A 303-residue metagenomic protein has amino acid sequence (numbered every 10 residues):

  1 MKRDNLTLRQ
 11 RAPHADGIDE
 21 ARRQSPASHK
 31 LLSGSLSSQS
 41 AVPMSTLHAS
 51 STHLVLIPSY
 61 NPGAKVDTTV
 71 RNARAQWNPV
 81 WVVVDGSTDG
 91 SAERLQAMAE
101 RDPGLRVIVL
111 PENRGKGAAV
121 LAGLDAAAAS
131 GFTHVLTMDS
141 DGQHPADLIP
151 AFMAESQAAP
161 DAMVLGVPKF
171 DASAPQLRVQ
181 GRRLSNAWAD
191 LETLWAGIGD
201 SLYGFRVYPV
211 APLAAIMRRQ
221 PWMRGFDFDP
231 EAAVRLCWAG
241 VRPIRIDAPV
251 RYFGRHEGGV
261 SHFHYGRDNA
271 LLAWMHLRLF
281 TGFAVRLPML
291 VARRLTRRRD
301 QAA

Functional and structural regions predicted by a protein language model:
K2-R3, T7, G17, K30 (+2 more regions): Hydrophobic helical membrane-anchoring modules
T52-L54, P79, E231: Cell-envelope/extracellular polymer assembly enzymes that use nucleotide-activated donors
Y60-A75: Short, well-formed alpha-helical segments that are part of the catalytic scaffolds of diverse glycosyltransferases
A64-T68, D89-M98, D147: Acidic helix N-cap motif at the loop->helix transition within catalytic regions of sugar-transfer enzymes
W81, E93-S130: Conserved donor nucleotide-binding strand/loop of the catalytic core
V84-E93, G142: A conserved acidic beta->alpha catalytic loop
E112, G117-A129, A146-F226, F253-F263 (+1 more regions): Acceptor/aglycone-binding surface of glycosyltransferases and processive sugar-polymer synthases
F132-D141: Short beta-strand-to-loop acidic/aromatic patch adjacent to the donor-nucleotide binding site
